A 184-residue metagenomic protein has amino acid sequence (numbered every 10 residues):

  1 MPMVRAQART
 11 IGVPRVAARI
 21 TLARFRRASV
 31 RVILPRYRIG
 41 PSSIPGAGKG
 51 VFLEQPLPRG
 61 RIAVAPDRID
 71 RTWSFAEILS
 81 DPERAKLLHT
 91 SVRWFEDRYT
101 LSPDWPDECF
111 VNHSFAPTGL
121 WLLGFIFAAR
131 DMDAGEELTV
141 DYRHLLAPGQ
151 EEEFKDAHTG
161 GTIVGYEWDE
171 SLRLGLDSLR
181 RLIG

Functional and structural regions predicted by a protein language model:
V4-G184: Conserved catalytic SET/PR domain of SAM-dependent protein methyltransferases, capturing the structural core that binds
